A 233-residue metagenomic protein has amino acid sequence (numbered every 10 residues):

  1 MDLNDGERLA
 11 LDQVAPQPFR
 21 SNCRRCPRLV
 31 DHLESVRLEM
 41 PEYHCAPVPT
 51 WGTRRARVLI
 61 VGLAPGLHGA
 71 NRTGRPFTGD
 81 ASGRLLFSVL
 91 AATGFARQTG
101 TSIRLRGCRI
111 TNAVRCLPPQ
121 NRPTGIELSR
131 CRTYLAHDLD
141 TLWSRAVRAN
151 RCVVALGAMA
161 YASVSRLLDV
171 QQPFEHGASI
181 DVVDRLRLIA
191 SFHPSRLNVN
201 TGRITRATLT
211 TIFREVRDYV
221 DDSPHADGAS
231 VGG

Functional and structural regions predicted by a protein language model:
L3-P173, V182-D221: A polyanion-binding, active-site-adjacent surface
H176: Catalytic and substrate-binding regions of cell-wall glycan-acting enzymes that process beta-1,4-linked
D218-G233: Generic C-terminal helix-cap and adjacent flexible tail
